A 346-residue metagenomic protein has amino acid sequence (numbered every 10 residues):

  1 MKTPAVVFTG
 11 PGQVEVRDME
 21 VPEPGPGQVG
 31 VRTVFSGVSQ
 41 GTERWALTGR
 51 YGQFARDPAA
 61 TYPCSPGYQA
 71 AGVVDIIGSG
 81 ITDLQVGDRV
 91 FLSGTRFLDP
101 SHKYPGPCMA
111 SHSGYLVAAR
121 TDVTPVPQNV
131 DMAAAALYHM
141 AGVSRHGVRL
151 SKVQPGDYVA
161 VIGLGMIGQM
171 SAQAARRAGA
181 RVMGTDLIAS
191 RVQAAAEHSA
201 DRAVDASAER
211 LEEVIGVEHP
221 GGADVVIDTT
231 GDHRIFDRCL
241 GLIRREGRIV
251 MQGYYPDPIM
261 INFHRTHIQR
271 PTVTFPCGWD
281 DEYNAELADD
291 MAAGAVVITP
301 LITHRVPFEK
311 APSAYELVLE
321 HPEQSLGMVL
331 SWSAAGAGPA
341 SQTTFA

Functional and structural regions predicted by a protein language model:
M1, D237-L240, D281-A346: C-terminal hydrophobic helical "lid"/dimerization subdomain of Rossmann-like NAD(P)H-dependent oxidoreductases
P22-V38, R50-R96, P127: Glycine-rich beta-strand-centered segment in the early N-terminal region that forms part of a ligand/cofactor-binding
G25, Q85-V86, A119, Q154 (+1 more regions): Residue-level recognition of short, solvent-exposed, well-ordered loop/turn junctions that link secondary-structure
F35, Q69, D88-R89, Y115 (+3 more regions): Residue-level marker of beta-strand positions
A59-T61, R89-I162: NAD(P)H dinucleotide-binding glycine-rich loop of Rossmann-like/cofactor-binding domains, especially the beta1-alpha1
D131-A208, E213: Mid-domain Rossmann-like dinucleotide-binding core that forms the NAD(H)/NADP(H) cofactor-binding site
S151, Q193, H198-T272, A337-G338: Glycine-rich cofactor phosphate-binding loops and adjacent beta1-alpha1 units of small-molecule cofactor enzyme domains
R248-V250, I261-L301: Rossmann-fold dehydrogenase core element
